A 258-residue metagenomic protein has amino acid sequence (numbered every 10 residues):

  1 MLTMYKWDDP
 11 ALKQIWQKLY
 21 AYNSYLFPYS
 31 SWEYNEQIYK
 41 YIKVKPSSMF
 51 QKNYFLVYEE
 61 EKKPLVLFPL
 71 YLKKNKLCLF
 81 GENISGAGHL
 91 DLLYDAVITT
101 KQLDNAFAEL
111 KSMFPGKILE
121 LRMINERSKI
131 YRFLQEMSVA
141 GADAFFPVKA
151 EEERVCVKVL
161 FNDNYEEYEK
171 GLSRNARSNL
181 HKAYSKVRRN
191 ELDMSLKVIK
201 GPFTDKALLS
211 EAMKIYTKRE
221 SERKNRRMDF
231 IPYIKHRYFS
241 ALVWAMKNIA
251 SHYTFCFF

Functional and structural regions predicted by a protein language model:
L2-L79, I124-M137, F145-F258: A conserved beta-strand-loop-helix scaffold within acyl/acetyltransferase catalytic domains
K73-E152: Acyl-donor binding region in acyl/amide transferases
